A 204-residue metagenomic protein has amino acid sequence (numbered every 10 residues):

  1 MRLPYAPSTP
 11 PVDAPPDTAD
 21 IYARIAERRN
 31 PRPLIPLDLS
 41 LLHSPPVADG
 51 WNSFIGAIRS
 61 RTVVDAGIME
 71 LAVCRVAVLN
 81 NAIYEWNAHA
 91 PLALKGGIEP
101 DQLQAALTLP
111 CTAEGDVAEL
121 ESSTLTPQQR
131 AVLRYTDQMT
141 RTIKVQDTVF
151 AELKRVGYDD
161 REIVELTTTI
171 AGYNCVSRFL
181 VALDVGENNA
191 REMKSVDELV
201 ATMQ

Functional and structural regions predicted by a protein language model:
M1-Q204: Hydrophobic alpha-helical segments
